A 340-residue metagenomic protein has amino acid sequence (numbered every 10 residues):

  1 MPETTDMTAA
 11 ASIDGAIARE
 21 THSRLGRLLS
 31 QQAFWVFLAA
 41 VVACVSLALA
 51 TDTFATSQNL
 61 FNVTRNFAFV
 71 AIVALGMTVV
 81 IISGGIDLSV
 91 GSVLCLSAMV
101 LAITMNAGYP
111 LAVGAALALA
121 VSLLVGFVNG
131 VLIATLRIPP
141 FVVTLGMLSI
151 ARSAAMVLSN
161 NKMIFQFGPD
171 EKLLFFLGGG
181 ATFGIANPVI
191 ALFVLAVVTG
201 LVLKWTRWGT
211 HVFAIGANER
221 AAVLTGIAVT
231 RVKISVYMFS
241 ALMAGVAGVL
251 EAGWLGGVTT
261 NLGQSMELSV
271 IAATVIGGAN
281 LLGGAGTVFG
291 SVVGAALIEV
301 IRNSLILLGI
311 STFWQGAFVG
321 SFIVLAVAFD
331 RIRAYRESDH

Functional and structural regions predicted by a protein language model:
M1-A43, A217, L224-R231, N303-H340: Cytosolic-side transmembrane-helix boundaries in multi-pass membrane proteins
L25-L28, S83-I86, N106, L123-Q166 (+3 more regions): Short loop segments and helix-boundary regions at transmembrane helix junctions of multi-pass inner-membrane proteins
F34-L38, V63, V70-A71, S92-L96 (+7 more regions): Hydrophobic alpha-helical transmembrane segments
V36-A48, M77, A151-S153, A191-V202 (+4 more regions): Hydrophobic core segments of alpha-helical transmembrane domains in multi-pass membrane transport and ion-translocation
A43-A107, V131-I138, I271-T274, G278-F289 (+2 more regions): Single transmembrane alpha-helix segments in multi-pass membrane proteins
P110-A118, S122-N129, I133, A181-V258: Helix-loop-helix "hairpin" substructures at the membrane interface of multi-pass membrane proteins
P140-W205, V232-S235, W254-G263, S338-H340: Transmembrane helix-bundle core of multi-pass membrane transporters and related energy-transducing complexes
A244, W254-G320: Transmembrane alpha-helical segments in multi-pass inner-membrane proteins
